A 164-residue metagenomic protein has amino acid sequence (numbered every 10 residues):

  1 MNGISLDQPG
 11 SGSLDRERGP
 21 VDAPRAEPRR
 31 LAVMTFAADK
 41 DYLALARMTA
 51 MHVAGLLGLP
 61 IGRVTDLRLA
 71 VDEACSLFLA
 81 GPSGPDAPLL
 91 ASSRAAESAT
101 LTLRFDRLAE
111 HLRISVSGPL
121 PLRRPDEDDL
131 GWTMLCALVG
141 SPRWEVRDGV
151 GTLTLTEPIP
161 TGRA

Functional and structural regions predicted by a protein language model:
M1-V33, L77-A164: Conserved beta-strand-loop-beta-strand hairpin that lines the nucleotide-binding pocket of ATP/GTP-utilizing enzymes
V33-F36, A54-L57, P125: Short, flexible active-site loop motifs that bind/organize anionic cofactors or intermediates
V33-L45: STAS-typified acidic loop motif
A38, L59-G62, D126-L130: Short alpha-helix boundary/capping segments
Y42, V64, R123: Glycine-/small-residue-rich active-site loops that bind phosphorylated ligands and cofactors
R47-E73: Conserved short strand/loop->alpha-helix "switch" segment adjacent to the catalytic nucleotide/phosphoryl-transfer site
